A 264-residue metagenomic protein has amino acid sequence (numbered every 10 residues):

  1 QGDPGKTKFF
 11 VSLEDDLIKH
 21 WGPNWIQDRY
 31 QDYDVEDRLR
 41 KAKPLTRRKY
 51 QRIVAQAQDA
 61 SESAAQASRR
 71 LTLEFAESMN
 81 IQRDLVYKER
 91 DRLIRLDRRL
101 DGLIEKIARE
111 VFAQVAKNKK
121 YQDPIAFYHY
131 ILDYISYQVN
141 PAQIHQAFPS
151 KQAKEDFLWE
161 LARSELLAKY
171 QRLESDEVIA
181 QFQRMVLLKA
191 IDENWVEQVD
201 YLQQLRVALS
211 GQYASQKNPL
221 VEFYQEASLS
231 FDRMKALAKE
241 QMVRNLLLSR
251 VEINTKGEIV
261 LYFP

Functional and structural regions predicted by a protein language model:
G2-P264: Extended, charged helical/alpha-beta scaffold domains that provide interaction surfaces
